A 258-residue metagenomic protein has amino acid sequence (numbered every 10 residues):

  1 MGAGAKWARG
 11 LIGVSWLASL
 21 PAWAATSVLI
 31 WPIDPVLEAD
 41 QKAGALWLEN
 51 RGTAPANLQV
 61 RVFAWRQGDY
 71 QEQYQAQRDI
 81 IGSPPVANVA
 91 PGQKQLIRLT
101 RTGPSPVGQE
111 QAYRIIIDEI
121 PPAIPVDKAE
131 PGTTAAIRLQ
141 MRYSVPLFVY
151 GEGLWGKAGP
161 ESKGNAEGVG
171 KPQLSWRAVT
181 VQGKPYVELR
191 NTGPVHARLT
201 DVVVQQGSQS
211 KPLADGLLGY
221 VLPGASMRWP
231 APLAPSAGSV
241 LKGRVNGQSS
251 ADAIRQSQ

Functional and structural regions predicted by a protein language model:
M1-V14: Bacterial N-terminal signal peptides that target proteins for export
L17-P21: N-terminal signal peptide c-region/cleavage motif recognized by signal peptidases
A25-R51, G164-K184: Beta-sheet-dominated interaction scaffolds and their linkers
L48-G52, E188-G193: Asparagine-centered strand-capping/turn motif at beta-strand->loop junctions
A54-V62, A197-V202: Short, hydrophobic/aromatic beta-strand segments
W65-A76, D201-G207: Short, basic/aromatic beta-hairpin or loop at an interaction surface
E72-S105, S210-A237: Intrinsically disordered, low-complexity Pro/Gly/Ser/Thr-rich segments with frequent PxxP/GP/PP motifs and embedded
T102-E161, A237-Q258: Terminal connector regions
